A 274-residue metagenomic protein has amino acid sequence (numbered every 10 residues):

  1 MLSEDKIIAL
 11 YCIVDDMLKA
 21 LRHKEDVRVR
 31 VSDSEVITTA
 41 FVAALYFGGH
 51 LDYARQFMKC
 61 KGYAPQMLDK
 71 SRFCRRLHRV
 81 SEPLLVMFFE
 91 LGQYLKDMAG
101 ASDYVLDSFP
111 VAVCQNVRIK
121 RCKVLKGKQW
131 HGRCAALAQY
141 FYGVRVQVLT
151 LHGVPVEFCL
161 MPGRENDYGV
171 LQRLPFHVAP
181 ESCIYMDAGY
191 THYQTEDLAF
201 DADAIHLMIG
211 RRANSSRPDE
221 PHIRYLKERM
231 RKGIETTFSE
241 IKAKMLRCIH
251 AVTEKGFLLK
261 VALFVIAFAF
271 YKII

Functional and structural regions predicted by a protein language model:
M1-I274: Short alpha-helical elements
